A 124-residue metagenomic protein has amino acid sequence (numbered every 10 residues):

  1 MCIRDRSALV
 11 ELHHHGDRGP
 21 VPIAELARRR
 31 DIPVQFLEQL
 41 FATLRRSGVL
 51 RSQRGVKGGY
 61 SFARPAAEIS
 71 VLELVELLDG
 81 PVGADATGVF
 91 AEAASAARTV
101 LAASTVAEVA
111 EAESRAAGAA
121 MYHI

Functional and structural regions predicted by a protein language model:
M1-I3: Conserved small/polar residues in nucleotide/adenosyl-binding loops
A8-H15, L77: Short amphipathic alpha-helical elements of helix-turn-helix/winged-helix folds
P20-D31: A short alpha-helical element within helix-turn-helix/winged-helix DNA-binding domains across DNA-binding proteins
Q35: Key DNA-contact positions within bacterial/archaeal DNA-binding proteins
L40-S47: Basic amphipathic alpha-helical segments that dock to polyanions
V49-A63: Beta-hairpin "wing" of winged helix-turn-helix
V71, D85-I124: C-terminal regulatory/oligomerization modules of transcriptional regulators
